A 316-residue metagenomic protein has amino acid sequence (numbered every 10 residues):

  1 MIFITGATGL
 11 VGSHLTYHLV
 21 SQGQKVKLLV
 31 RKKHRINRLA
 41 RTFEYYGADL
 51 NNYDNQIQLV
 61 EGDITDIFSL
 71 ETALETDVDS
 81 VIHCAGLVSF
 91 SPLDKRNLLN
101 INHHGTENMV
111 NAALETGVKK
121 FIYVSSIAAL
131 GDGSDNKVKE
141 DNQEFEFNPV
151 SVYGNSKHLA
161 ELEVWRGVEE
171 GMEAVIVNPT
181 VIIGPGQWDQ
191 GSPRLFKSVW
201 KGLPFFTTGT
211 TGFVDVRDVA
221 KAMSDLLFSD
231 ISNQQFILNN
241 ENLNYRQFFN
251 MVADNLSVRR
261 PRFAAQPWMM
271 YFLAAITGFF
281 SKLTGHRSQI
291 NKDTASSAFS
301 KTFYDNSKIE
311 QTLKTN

Functional and structural regions predicted by a protein language model:
I2-Q24: N-terminal Rossmann NAD(P)H-binding glycine-rich loop of SDR-like oxidoreductase domains
K25, K95-R96, N100-V152: Conserved Rossmann-fold NAD(P)-dependent oxidoreductase catalytic core, especially the SDR/UDP-sugar
E44, N51-H104: NAD(P)H-binding glycine-rich loop region in Rossmannoid oxidoreductase-like domains and their noncatalytic homologs
F90, S126-N136, I182-W188: Conserved catalytic-site region of short-chain dehydrogenase/reductase
N148-V175: Active-site Tyr-X1-5-Lys
L159, Q190-G191, T207-F228, N233-Q234: Substrate-positioning beta->alpha
V168-F213: NAD(P)-dependent short-chain dehydrogenase/reductase
A222-Q289, N306, Q311-K314: Mid/C-terminal beta-alpha module of Rossmann-like enzyme folds, strongest in SDR-family dehydrogenases/epimerases
